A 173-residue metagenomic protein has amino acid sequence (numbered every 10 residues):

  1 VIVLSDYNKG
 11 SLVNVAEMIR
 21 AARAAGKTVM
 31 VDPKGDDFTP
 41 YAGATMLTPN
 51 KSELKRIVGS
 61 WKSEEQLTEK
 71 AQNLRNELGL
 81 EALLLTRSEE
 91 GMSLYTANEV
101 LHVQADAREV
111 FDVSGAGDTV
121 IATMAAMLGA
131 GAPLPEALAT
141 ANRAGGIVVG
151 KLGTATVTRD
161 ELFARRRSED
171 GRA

Functional and structural regions predicted by a protein language model:
V1-V100: Conserved phosphate/ATP/ADP-binding segment of small-molecule kinases
E81-A82, D106-E169: Conserved post-catalytic alpha-helical subdomain immediately downstream of the catalytic base and nucleotide-binding
V103: Hydrophobic residues at beta-strand termini and immediately following loops that shape nucleotide-binding pockets
G171-A173: SAM-dependent methyltransferases
